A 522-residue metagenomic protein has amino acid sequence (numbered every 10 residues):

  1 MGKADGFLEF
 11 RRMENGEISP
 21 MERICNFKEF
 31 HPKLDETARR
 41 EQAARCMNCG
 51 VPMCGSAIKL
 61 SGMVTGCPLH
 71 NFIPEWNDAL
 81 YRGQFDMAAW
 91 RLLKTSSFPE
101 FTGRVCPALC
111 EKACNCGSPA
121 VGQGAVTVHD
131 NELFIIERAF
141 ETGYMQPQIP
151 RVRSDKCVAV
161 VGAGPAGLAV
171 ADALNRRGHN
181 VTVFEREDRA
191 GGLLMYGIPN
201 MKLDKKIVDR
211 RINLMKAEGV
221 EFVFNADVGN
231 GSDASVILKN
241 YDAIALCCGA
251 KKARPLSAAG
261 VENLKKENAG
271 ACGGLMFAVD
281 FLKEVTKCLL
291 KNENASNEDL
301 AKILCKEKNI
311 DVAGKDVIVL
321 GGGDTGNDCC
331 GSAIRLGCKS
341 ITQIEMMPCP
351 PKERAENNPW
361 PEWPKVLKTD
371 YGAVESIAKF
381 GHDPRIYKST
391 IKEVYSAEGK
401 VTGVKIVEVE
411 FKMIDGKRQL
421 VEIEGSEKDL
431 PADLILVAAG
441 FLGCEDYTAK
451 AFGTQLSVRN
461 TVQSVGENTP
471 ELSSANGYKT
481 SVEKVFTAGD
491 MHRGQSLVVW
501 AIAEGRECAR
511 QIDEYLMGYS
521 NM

Functional and structural regions predicted by a protein language model:
M1-T37, E132-M522: Residues forming the flavin
I24-E41, V64-T65, L69-R104, A108 (+2 more regions): Ferredoxin-type iron-sulfur electron-transfer modules in oxidoreductases and energy-metabolism complexes
C46-C49, C54-A57, M63, C67 (+3 more regions): Short cysteine clusters
C46-V51, S97-F98, H492-L497: Glycine-rich phosphate/pyrophosphate-binding beta-alpha loops
G62-M63, P470: Short cysteine-rich loop/turn motifs with clustered Cys
P74, D86, K112, N327 (+1 more regions): Glycine-centered loop/turn positions within well-structured domains that cap or flank conserved ligand/cofactor-binding
R104-N131, C157-L174: Short flanking/linker segments adjacent to small metal-binding domains or redox-active Cys/His motifs
